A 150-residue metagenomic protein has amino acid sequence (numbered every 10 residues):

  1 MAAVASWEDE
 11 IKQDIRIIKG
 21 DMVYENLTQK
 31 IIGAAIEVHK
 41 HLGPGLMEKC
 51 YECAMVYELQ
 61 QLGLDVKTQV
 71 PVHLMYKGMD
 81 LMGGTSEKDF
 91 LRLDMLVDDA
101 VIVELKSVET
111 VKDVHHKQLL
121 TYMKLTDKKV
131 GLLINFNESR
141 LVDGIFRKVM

Functional and structural regions predicted by a protein language model:
M1-V23, K77-E87, L93: Intrinsic disorder/low-complexity segments
W7-V72, R147-M150: Solvent-exposed, charged helical/coil patches that constitute nucleic-acid or partner-interaction surfaces
L27, V97-D98, D127: Residue-level preference for short coil/turn positions at secondary-structure junctions
L42-P44, K77, V130: Short glycine-rich loop/turn motifs that provide flexible caps or phosphate-binding loops at active sites
M47-E48, E52-A100, V108-E109, S139-M150: Active-site metal-binding core of divalent-cation-utilizing nuclease and nuclease-like domains
V103: Conserved beta3 VAIK motif of the Hanks protein kinase fold
K106-M150: Nucleic-acid nuclease catalytic cores
